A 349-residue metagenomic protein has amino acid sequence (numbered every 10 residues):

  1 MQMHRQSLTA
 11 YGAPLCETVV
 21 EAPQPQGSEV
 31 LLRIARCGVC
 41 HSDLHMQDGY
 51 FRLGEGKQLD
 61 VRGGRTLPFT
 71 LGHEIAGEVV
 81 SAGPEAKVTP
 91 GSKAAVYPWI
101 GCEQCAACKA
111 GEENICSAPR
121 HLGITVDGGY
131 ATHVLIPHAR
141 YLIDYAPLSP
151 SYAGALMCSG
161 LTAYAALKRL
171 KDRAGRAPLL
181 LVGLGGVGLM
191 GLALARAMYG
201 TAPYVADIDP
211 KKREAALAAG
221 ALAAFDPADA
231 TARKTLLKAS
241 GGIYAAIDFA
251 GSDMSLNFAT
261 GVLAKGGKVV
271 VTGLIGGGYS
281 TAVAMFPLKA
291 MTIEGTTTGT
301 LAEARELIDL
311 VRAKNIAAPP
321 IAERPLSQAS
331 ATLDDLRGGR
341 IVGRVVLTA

Functional and structural regions predicted by a protein language model:
M1, P210, N257, L301-A349: C-terminal hydrophobic helical "lid"/dimerization subdomain of Rossmann-like NAD(P)H-dependent oxidoreductases
R5-Q24, H41-A82, E113-T125: N-terminal glycine-rich cofactor-binding segment
P23-C37, R52-A106, A146-L148: Glycine-rich beta-strand-centered segment in the early N-terminal region that forms part of a ligand/cofactor-binding
L59-P68, H73, I100-V182: NAD(P)H dinucleotide-binding glycine-rich loop of Rossmann-like/cofactor-binding domains, especially the beta1-alpha1
G91, T132, Y141, A146-D229 (+1 more regions): Mid-domain Rossmann-like dinucleotide-binding core that forms the NAD(H)/NADP(H) cofactor-binding site
A95, Y244-I247: N-terminal Rossmann-like NAD(P) cofactor-binding module of classical short-chain dehydrogenase/reductase
A250-A317, A349: Glycine-rich phosphate-binding loop and adjacent beta-alpha segment of Rossmann(oid) nucleotide-cofactor-binding
